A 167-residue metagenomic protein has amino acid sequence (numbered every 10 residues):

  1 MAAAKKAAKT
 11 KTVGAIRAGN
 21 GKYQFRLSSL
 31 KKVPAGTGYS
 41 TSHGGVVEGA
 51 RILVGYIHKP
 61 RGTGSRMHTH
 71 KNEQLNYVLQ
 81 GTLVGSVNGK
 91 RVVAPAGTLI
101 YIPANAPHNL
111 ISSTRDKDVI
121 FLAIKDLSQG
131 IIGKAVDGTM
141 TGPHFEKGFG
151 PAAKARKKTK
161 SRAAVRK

Functional and structural regions predicted by a protein language model:
M1-R51, D137-K167: A short, N-terminal "cap"/entry segment at the start of jelly-roll beta-barrel domains of the cupin/DSBH fold
G38-S40, G55-T69: Conserved short histidine dyad/triad with adjacent acidic residue
H43-V46, S65-H70, I111-S113: Short histidine-centered beta-strand/loop micro-motifs that create catalytic or ligand/metal-coordination sites
G64-S65, G81-V87: Short beta-strand segments in beta-sandwich/barrel cores
N72-Q74, V78-L83: Glycine- and acidic-residue-biased ligand/ion/polar-headgroup-sensing regions
G89-A104: Short acidic-glycine-tyrosine-enriched beta hairpin
A104-I131: Ligand-binding loop in jelly-roll beta-barrel domains
